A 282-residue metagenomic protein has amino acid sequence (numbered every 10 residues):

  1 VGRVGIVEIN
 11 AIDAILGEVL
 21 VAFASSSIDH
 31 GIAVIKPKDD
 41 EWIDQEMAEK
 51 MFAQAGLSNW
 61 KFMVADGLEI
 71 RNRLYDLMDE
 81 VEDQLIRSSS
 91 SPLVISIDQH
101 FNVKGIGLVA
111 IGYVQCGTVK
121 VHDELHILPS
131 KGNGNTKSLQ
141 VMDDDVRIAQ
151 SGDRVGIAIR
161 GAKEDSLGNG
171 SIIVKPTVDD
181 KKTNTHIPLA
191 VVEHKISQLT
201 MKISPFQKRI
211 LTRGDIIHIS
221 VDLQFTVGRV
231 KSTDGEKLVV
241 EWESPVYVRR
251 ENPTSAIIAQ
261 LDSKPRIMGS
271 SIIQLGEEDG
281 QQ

Functional and structural regions predicted by a protein language model:
V1-I9, A110, V114-Q282: C-terminal effector/interaction modules appended to NTPase cores
V1-W60: Conserved C-terminal guanine-recognition region of P-loop GTPase G domains, centered on the G4
N10-I12, K36-D40, A65-G67, L139-V141 (+1 more regions): Short, ordered loop/turn segments at secondary-structure junctions
I15-V19, D44, I70, L93 (+1 more regions): Helical mechanochemical/support elements of P-loop NTPase systems and associated helical scaffolds
A24, D79-I86, N102, Q115 (+1 more regions): Signal for well-folded cores of large energy- and translation-related assemblies
I28, A53, L57, Y75-I86 (+4 more regions): Non-catalytic alpha-helical coupling and interface elements of nucleotide-dependent molecular machines and regulators
P37-V103: Canonical P-loop GTPase G-domain recognition
I106: Short N-terminal binding/cap micro-motifs at the start of the first secondary-structure element
